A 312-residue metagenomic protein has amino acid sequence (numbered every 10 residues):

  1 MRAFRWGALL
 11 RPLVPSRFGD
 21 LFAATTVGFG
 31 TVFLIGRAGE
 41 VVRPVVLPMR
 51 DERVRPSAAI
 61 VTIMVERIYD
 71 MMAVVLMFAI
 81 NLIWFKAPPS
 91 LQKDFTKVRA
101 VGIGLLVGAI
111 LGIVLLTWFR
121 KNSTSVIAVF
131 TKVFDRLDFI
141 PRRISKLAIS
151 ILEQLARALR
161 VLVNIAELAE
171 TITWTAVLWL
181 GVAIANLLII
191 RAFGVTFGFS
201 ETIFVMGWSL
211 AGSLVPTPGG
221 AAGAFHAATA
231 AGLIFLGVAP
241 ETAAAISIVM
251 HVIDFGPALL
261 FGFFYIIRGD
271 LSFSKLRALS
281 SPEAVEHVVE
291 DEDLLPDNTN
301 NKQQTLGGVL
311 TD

Functional and structural regions predicted by a protein language model:
R2-L9, R43, V182-I189, G207 (+1 more regions): Hydrophobic/aromatic residues in alpha-helical transmembrane segments
L13-A23, R53-P56, E167, F197-S200 (+1 more regions): Membrane-helix interface segments
D20-T26, L178-L188, G198-L214, F225-H226: Hydrophobic alpha-helical segments embedded in the membrane of multi-pass proteins
F22-A23, I60, R99-G104, L168-T173 (+2 more regions): Hydrophobic alpha-helical transmembrane segments
V27-P141, A222-D312: Transmembrane helix-loop-helix hairpins in multi-pass inner-membrane proteins
G28-F29, T62-E66, T171-A176, L210-S213: Residue-level signature of transmembrane alpha-helical cores of multipass secondary-active transporters and flippases
K146-F193, F199: Alpha-helical transmembrane segments and their immediate interhelical loop/hinge regions in multi-pass membrane
V205-P218, M250-P257: Transmembrane helix-bundle signature of multi-pass secondary active exporters and lipid flippases
